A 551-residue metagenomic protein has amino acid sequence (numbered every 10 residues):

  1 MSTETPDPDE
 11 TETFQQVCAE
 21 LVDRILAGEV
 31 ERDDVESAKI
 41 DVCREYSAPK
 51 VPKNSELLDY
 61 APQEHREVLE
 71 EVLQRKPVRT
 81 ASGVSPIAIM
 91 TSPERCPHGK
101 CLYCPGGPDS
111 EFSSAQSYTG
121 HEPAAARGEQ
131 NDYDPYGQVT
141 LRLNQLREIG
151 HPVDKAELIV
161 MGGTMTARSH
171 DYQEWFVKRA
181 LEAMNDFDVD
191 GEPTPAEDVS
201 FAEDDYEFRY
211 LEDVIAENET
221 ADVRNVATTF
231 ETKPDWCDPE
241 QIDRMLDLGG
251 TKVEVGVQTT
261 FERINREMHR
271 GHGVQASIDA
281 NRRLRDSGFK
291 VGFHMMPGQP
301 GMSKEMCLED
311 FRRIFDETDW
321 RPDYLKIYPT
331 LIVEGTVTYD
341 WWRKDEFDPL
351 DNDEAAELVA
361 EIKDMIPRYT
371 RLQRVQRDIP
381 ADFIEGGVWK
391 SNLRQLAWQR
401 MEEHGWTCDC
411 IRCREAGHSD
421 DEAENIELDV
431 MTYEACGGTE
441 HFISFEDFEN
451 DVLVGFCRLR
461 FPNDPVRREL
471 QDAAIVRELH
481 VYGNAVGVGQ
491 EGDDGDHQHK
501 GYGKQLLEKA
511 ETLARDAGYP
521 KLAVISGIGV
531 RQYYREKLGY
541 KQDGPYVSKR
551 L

Functional and structural regions predicted by a protein language model:
M1-Q138, R142-E203, R368: Flexible, acidic/Gly-rich N-terminal and inter-domain linker regions that tether and position cofactor-handling modules
G120-Q138, L158, G162-E182, E192-G292 (+3 more regions): Conserved non-cysteine loop/helix-boundary elements of the Radical SAM core domain that shape
F230, F293, L372, L522-S526: Conserved hydrophobic beta-strand within the GNAT/NAT acetyltransferase core sheet that lines the active-site cleft
E346-R458, P462: C-terminal accessory regions of radical SAM enzymes
L470-H497: Conserved acetyl-CoA binding element of GNAT-fold acetyltransferases
G492-L513: Conserved acetyl-CoA-binding loop-helix of GNAT-fold acetyltransferases
T512-S526: Conserved GNAT acetyl-CoA-binding A-motif
S526-Y546: Conserved active-site alpha-helix within GNAT-family acetyltransferase domains
